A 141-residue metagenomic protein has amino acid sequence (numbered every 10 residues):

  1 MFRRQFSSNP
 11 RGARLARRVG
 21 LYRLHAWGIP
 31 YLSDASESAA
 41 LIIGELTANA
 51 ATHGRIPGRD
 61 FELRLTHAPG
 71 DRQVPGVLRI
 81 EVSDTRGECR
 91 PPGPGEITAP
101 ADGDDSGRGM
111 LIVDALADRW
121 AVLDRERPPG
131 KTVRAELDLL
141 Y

Functional and structural regions predicted by a protein language model:
M1-S7, A51-Y141: Conserved beta-strand-loop-beta-strand hairpin that lines the nucleotide-binding pocket of ATP/GTP-utilizing enzymes
Y22-G44: Conserved short strand/loop->alpha-helix "switch" segment adjacent to the catalytic nucleotide/phosphoryl-transfer site
